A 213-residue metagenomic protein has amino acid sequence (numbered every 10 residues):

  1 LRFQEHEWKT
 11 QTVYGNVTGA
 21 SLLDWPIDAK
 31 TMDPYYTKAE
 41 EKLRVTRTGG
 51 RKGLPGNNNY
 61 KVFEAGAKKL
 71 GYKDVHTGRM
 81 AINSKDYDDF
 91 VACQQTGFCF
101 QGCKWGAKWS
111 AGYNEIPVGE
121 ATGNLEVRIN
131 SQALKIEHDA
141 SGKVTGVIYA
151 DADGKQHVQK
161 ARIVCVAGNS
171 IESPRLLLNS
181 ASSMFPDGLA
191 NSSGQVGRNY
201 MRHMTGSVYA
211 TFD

Functional and structural regions predicted by a protein language model:
L1, F98, C103, V147 (+1 more regions): Gly/Ser/Thr-rich helix-start
L1-N16, V158: N-terminal accessory/precursor segments of enzymes
R2-H6, S84, S173-R175: Short catalytic/ligand-binding loop motif for oxyanion handling, primarily in non-cytosolic enzymes, centered on
F3-E5, T77-R79, I129, S180 (+2 more regions): Pocket-edge structural micro-motifs
Q4, T10, L23, D89 (+4 more regions): Glycine-rich, flexible loop/turn motifs
T12-A133: Conserved redox-cofactor binding core of oxidoreductases
D88-F90, H138-T145: A short, glycine/Asx- and small/polar-enriched loop/turn that sits immediately N-terminal to a beta-strand
T122, K135-D139, V147-D213: Glycine-rich loop(s) and the adjacent beta-strand/alpha-helix scaffold that form part
